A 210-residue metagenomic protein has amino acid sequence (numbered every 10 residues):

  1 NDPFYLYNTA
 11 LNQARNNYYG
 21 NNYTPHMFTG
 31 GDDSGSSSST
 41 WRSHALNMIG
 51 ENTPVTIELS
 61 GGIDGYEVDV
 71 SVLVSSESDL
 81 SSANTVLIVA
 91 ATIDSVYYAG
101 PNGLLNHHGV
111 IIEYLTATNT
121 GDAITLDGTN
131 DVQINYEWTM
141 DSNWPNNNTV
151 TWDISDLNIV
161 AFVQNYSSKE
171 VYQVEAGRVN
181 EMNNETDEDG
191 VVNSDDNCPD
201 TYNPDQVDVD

Functional and structural regions predicted by a protein language model:
N1-N184: Short, conserved sequence motifs used for protein processing/export or organelle targeting and for catalysis
M182-D210: Extracellular calcium-associated, cysteine-rich motifs in secreted modular proteins
